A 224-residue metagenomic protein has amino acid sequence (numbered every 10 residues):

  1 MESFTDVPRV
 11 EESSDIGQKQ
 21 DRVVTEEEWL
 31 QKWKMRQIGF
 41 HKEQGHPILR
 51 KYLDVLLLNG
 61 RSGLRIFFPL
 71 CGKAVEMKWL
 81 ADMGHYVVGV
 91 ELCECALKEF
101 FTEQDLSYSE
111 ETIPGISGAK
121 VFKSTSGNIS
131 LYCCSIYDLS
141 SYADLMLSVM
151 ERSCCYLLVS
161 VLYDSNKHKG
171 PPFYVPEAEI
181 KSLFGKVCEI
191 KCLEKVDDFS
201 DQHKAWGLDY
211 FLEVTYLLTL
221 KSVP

Functional and structural regions predicted by a protein language model:
E2-R65, V75, D82: S-adenosyl-L-methionine
L70-K78: Glycine-rich SAM-binding Motif I of class I
Y86-V90: Short beta-strand element of Class I
C93-E94: Conserved SAM/SAH-binding beta-strand->alpha-helix loop
L97-K98: Short alpha-helix immediately C-terminal to the canonical SAM-binding loop
T102-L139: S-adenosyl-L-methionine
A143, M150-D164: Conserved beta-strand signature within the Rossmann-like core of class I S-adenosyl-L-methionine
F173-P224: Class I S-adenosyl-L-methionine
